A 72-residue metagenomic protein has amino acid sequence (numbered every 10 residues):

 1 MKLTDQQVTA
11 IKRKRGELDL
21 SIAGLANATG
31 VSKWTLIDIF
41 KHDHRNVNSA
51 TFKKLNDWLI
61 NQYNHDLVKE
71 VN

Functional and structural regions predicted by a protein language model:
M1-L18: A short, Lys/Arg-rich alpha-helix, primarily the initiator
K14, A28, I39: Residues in the recognition helix of alpha-helical DNA-binding motifs
G24-A26: Short alpha-helical "recognition helix" segments of helix-turn-helix
V31-N46: Recognition helix of helix-turn-helix/homeodomain-like DNA-binding domains that insert into the DNA major groove
D38, Y63-N72: Short, charged recognition helix plus adjacent turn of helix-turn-helix-like nucleic-acid-binding domains
A50-D66: DNA major-groove recognition helix of helix-turn-helix/homeodomain DNA-binding modules
